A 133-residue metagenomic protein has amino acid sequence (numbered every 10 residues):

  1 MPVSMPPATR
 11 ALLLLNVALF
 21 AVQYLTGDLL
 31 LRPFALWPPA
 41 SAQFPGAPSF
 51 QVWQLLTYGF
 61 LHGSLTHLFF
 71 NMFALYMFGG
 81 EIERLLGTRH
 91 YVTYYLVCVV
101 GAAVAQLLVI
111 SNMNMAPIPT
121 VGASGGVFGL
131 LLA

Functional and structural regions predicted by a protein language model:
S4-V121: N-terminal TM1-TM2 helical hairpin plus the immediately adjacent luminal interfacial "cap"
A116-A133: Membrane-interface micro-motifs in multi-pass membrane enzymes
